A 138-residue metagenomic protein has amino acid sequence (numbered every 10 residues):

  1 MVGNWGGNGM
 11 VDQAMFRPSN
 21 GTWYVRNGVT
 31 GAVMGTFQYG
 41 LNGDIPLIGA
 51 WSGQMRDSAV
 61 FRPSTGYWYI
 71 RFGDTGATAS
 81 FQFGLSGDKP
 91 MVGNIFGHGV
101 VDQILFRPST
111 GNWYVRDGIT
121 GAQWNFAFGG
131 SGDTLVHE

Functional and structural regions predicted by a protein language model:
M1-E138: Trp/Gly-enriched beta-strand/coil motifs that build multi-repeat beta-propeller-like domains and related W-rich binding
